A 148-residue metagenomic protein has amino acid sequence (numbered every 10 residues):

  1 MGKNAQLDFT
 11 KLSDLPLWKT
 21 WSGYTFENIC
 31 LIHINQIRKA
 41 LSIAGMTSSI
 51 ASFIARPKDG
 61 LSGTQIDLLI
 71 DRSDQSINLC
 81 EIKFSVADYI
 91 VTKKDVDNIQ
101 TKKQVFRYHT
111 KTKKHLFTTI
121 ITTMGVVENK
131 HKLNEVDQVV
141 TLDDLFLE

Functional and structural regions predicted by a protein language model:
M1-E148: A cross-kingdom feature that marks ATP-driven nucleic-acid transaction machinery
